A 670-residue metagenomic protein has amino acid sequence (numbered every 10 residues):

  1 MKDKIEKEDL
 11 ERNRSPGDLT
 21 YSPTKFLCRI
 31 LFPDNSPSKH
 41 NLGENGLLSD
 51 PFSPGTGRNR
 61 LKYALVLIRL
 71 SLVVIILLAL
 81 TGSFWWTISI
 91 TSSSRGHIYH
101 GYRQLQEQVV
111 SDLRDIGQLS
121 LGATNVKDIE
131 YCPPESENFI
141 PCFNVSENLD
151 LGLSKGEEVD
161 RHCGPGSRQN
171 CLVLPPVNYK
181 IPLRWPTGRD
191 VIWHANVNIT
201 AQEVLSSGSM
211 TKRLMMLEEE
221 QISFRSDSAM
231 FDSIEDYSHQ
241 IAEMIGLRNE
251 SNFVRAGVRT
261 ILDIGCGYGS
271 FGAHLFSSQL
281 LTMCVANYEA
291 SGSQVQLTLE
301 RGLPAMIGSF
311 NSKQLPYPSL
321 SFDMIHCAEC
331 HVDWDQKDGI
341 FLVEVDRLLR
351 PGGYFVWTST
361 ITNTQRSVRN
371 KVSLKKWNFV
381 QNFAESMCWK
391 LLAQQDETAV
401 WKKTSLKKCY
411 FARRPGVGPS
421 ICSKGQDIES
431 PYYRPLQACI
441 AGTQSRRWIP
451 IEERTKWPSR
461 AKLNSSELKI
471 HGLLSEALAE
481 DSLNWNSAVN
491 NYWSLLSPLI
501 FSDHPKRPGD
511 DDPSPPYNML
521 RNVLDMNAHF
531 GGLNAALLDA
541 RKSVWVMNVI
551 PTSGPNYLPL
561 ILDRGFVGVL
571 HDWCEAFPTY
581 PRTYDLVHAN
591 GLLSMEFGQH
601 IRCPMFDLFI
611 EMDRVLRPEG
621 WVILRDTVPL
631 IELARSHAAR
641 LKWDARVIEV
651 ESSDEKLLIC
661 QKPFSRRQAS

Functional and structural regions predicted by a protein language model:
K2-A256, Q381-N382, S386-N522, H529 (+2 more regions): Intrinsically disordered, low-complexity glycine/charged-rich regulatory or linker segments that flank or connect
R255-G267, F271-G272, M283, Y517-L538 (+2 more regions): Conserved class I S-adenosyl-L-methionine
S270-L275, V295, R507-D510, F530-L537 (+1 more regions): Conserved SAM-dependent methyltransferase scaffold
L281-N287, I307, W545-I550: Conserved SAM-binding motif I beta-strand of class I
S312-I325, I340, Y517-N518, L562-R564 (+3 more regions): A short acidic, Gly/Pro-enriched loop at the edge of an enzyme's catalytic core that lines a small-molecule cofactor
P318, K337-G352, R582, Q599-P618 (+1 more regions): A short glycine-rich, Lys/Arg-flanked "PGG" loop and its adjoining helix->strand segment in the class I
V368-W401, P415-P419, L630-A669: Conserved Class I S-adenosyl-L-methionine
